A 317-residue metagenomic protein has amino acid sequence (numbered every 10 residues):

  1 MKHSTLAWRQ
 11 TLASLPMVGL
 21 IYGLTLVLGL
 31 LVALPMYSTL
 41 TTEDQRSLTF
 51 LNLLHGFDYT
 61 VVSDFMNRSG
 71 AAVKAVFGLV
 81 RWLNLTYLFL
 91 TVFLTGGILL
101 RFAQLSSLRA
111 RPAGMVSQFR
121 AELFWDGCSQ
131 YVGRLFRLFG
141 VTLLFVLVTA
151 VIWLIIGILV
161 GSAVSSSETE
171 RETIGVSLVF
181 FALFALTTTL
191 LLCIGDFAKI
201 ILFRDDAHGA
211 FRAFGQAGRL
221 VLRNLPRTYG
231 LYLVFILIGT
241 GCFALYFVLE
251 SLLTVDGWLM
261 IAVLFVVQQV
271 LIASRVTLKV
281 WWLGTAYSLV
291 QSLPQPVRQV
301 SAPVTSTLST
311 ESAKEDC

Functional and structural regions predicted by a protein language model:
K2-A71, L94, G175-G209, L225-C317: Juxtamembrane transition segments at transmembrane-helix termini in multipass membrane proteins
S38-E43, A150-S166, L249-L253: Membrane-helix interface motif
D64-S69, L123-Y131, Q216-N224: Short membrane-interface loop/juxtamembrane segments of multi-pass integral membrane proteins
V73-L88, F119-A150, R171-A185: Alpha-helical membrane-spanning segments of integral membrane proteins, especially the hydrophobic core of TM bundles
V92-S129: Hydrophobic transmembrane alpha-helix segments characteristic of membrane transport and insertion machinery
F102-A103, G215, K314-C317: Polar-ligand-bearing catalytic/cofactor-coordination segments of membrane-embedded or membrane-tethered inner-membrane
S129-V141, V221-V234: Loop-to-transmembrane boundary segments
V160-V176, A207-F214: Membrane-interface interhelical connector segments
